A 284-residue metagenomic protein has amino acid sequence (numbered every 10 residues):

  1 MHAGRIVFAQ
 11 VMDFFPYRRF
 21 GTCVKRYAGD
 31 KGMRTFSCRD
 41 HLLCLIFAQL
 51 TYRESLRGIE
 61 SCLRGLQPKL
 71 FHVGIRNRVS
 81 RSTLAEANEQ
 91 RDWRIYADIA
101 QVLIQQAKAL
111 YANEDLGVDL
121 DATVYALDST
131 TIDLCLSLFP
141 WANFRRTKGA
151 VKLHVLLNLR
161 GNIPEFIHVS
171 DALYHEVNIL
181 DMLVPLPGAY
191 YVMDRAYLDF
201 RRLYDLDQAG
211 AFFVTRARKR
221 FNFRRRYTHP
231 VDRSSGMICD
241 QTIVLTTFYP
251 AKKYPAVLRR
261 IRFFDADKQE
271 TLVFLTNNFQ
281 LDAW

Functional and structural regions predicted by a protein language model:
M1-G58, C62, R91, D98 (+5 more regions): Single, function-defining residue in the core of a domain
P68: Active-site cofactor/substrate anionic-group-binding motifs, chiefly glycine- and Lys/Arg-rich phosphate-binding loops
H72-R91, Q101: Major-groove recognition helix of helix-turn-helix-like DNA-binding domains
